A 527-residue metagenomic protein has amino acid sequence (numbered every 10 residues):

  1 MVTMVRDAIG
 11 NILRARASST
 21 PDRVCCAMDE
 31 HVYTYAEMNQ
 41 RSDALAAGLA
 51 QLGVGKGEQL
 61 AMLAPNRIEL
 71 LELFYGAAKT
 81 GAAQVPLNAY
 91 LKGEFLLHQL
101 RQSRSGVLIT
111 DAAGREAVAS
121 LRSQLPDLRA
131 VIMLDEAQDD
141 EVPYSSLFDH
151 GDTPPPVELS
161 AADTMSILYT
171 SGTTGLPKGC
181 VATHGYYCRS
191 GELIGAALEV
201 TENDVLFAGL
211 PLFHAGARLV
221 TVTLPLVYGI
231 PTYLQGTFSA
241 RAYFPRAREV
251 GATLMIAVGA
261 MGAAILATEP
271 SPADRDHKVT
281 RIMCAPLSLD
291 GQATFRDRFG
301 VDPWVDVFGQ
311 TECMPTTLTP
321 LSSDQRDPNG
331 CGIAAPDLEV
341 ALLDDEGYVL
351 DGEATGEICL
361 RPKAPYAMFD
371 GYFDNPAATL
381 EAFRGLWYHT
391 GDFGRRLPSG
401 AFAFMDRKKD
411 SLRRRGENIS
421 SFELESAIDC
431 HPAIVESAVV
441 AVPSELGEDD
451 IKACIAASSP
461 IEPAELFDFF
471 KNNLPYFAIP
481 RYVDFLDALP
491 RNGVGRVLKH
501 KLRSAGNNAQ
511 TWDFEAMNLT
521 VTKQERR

Functional and structural regions predicted by a protein language model:
V5, M28-H31, A46-E94, N418 (+1 more regions): Conserved AMP-binding/adenylate-forming
R6, P21-D22, G151-Y169, L176 (+1 more regions): Conserved pre-ATP/AMP-binding loop-to-beta segment of ANL
E30, R115-A161, E269: ANL superfamily adenylate-forming
T34-A36, E158, M165-R189: Conserved AMP-binding A3 loop
M62, L91, H98, L108-T110 (+7 more regions): AMP-binding/adenylate-forming catalytic core of the ANL superfamily
L134, P475-V497, E515-R527: AMP-binding/adenylate-forming catalytic domain of the ANL superfamily
C188-V205, L212-T253, T268: Conserved AMP-binding/adenylation subdomain of ANL enzymes
E249-A257, L266-R326, E339, E346-V349: Gly/Ser/Thr-rich phosphate-binding loop
